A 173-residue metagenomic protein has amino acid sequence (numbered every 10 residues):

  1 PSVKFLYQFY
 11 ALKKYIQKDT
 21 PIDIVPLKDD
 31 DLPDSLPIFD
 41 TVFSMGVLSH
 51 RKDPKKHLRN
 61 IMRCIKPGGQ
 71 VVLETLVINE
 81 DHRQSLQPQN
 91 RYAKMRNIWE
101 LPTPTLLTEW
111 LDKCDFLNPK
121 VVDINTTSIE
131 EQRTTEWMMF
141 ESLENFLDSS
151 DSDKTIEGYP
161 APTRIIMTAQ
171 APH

Functional and structural regions predicted by a protein language model:
P1-D34: Class I SAM-dependent methyltransferase SAM/SAH-binding core
F39-P54: A short SAM/SAH-binding and catalytic strip from SAM-dependent methyltransferases
K55-Q70: A short glycine-rich, Lys/Arg-flanked "PGG" loop and its adjoining helix->strand segment in the class I
L73-T75: Acidic carboxylate diad motif detector
V77-I98: Short, glycine-/aromatic-enriched active-site segment of Class I SAM-dependent methyltransferases
I98-V121: Short alpha-helix
L117-F146: Conserved catalytic loop of SAM-dependent methyltransferase domains
S149-H173: C-terminal lobe and adjacent flexible extensions of AdoMet/dcAdoMet transferase-like proteins
